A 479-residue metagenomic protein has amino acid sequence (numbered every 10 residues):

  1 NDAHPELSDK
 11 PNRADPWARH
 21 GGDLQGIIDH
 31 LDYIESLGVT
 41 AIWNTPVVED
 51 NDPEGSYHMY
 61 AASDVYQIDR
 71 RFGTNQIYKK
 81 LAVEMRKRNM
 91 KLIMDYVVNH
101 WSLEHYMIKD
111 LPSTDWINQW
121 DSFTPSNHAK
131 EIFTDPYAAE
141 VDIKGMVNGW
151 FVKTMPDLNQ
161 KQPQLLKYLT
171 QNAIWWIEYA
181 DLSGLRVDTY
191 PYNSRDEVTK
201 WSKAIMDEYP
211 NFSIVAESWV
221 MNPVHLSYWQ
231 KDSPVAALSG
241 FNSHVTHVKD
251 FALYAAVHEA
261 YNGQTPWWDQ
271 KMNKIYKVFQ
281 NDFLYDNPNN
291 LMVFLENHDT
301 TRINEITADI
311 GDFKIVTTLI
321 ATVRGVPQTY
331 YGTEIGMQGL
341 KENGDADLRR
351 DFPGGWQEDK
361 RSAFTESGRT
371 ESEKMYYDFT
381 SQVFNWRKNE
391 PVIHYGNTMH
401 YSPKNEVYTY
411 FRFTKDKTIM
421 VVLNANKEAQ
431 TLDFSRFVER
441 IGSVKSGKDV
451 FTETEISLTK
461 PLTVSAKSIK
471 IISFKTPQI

Functional and structural regions predicted by a protein language model:
N1-P5, T301-I303, K360-S362: Short, solvent-exposed loop/turn elements at domain surfaces
N1-Y179, V198-E208, V224-L226, A236-H244 (+1 more regions): Substrate-binding/active-site clefts of carbohydrate-active enzymes
R13, H20-I28, D32-T40, E49 (+2 more regions): Carbohydrate-interacting/catalytic domains
I34, N44, V65, M85 (+8 more regions): Conserved, mostly hydrophobic/aromatic
A41-W43, G184-D188, V215-E217, V293-E296 (+2 more regions): Short beta-strand segments
A82-V83, H100, H105-P112, N172-I174 (+11 more regions): Active-site-proximal helices and loops of the catalytic beta/alpha 8
L169, D286, N297-D299: Catalytic grooves of carbohydrate-active enzymes
